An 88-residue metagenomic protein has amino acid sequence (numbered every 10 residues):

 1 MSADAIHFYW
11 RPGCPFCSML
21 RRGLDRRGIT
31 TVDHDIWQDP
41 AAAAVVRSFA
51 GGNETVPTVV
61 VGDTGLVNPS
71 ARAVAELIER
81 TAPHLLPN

Functional and structural regions predicted by a protein language model:
M1-R27: Local sequence-structure signature of Cys/Sec-based thiol-disulfide redox active-site neighborhoods
S2-A3, A44-R47: Short secondary-structure transition/capping segments
P15, Q38, L66: Glycine-/small-residue-rich active-site loops that bind phosphorylated ligands and cofactors
S18, A41, P69: Residues that form or flank phosphate/diphosphate-binding pockets in enzymes that use nucleotide phosphates
I29-A44, N53: Thiol-based oxidoreductase modules, predominantly thioredoxin-like and allied folds used for disulfide exchange
V46-A50, I78: Short amphipathic alpha-helix with an adjacent loop that forms part of the alpha/beta core around
A50-V60: Structural micro-motif
V61-P87: Non-catalytic, surface beta->alpha helical segment in thiol-disulfide oxidoreductase systems
